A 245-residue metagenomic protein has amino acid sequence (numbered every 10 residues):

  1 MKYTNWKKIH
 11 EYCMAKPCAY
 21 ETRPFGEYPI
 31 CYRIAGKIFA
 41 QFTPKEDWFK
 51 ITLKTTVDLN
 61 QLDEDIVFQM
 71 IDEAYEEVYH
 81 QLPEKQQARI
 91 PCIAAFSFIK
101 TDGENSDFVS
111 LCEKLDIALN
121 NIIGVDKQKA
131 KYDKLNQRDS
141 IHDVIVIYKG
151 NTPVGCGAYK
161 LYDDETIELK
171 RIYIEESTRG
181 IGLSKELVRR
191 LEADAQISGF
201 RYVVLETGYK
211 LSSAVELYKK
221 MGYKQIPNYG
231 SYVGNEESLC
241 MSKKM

Functional and structural regions predicted by a protein language model:
M1-S97, C156, E186, Q196-I197: Charge-dense, helix-prone N-terminal extensions
P29, H142, E236-C240: Short hydrophobic/aromatic beta-strand or adjacent loop that forms the aromatic wall/cage of a ligand/substrate-binding
F96, E104, R201-V204, G208-M245: C-terminal "cap" of GNAT-fold acetyltransferases
F96-K170, E175-S177, V188-R189, D194 (+2 more regions): Acetyl-CoA-dependent GNAT
E175-S177, I181, Y209: Active-site acidic-Proline motif in GNAT/NAT acetyltransferases
I181, I197-R201: Short coil/turn segments at alpha/beta junctions that flank glycine-rich nucleotide-binding fingerprints
